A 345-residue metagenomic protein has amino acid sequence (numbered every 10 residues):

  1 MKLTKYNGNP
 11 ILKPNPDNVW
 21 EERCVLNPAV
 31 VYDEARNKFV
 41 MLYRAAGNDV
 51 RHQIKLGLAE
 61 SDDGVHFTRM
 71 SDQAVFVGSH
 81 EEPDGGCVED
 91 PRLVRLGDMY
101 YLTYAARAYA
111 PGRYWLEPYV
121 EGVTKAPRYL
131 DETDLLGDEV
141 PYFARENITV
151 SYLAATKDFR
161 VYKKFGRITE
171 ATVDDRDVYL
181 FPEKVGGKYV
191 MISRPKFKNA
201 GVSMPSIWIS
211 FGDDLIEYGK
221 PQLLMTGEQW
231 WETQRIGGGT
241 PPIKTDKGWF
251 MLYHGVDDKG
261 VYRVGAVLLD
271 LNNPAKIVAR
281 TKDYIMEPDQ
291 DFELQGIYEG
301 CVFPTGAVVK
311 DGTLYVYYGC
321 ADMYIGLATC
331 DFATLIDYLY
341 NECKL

Functional and structural regions predicted by a protein language model:
M1-R23, V31-G86, R95-Y179, E183-Q234 (+3 more regions): Beta-rich carbohydrate-recognition and catalytic domains
N27-A29, D90-R92, Y179-F181, G239-P241 (+1 more regions): Conserved beta-strand position repeated once per blade in WD40 beta-propeller domains
F292-L294, V302-G306: Short glycine-rich, acidic/polar surface loops and turns
